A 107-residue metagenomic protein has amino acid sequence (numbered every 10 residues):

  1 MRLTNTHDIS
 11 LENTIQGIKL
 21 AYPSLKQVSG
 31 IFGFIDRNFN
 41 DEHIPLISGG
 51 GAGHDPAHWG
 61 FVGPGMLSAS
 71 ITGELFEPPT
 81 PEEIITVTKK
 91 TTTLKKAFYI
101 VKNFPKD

Functional and structural regions predicted by a protein language model:
M1-L46: N-terminal amphipathic/basic leader segments beginning at the initiator methionine
T6-N13, D41, G53, A57 (+3 more regions): Conserved active-site and cofactor/substrate-binding residues in soluble primary-metabolism enzymes
T14-G17, P45-G49, G63, A69-S70 (+1 more regions): Small-side-chain structural scaffolding
T14-K26, T88, T92, V101 (+1 more regions): Structural signal for hydrophobic packing residues in well-ordered secondary-structure cores of soluble enzyme domains
I31-F34, G51-P56: Short, functional N-terminal and low-complexity linear motifs
F32-F34, F39, F61, F76 (+2 more regions): Phenylalanine-focused residue identity feature
I44-G51, L67-S70, K96-P105: Short glycine-rich or small-residue beta-strand-to-loop segments that form or flank ligand, phosphate, metal/Fe-S
H54, H58-L94: Glycine-rich oxoanion-binding loops at beta->alpha junctions
